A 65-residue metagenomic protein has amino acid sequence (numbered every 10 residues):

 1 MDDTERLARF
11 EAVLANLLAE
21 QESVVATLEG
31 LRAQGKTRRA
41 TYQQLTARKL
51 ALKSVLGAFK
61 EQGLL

Functional and structural regions predicted by a protein language model:
M1-L65: Extended, charge-rich alpha-helical interface modules
